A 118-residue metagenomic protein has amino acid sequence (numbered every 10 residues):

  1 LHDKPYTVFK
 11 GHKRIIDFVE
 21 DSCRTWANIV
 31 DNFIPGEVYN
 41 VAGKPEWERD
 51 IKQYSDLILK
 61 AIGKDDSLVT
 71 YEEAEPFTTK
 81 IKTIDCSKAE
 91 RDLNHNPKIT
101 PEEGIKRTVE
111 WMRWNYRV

Functional and structural regions predicted by a protein language model:
L1: Active-site Tyr-X1-5-Lys
K4-V118: C-terminal substrate-binding subdomain of Rossmann-fold SDR/epimerase-dehydratase oxidoreductases
